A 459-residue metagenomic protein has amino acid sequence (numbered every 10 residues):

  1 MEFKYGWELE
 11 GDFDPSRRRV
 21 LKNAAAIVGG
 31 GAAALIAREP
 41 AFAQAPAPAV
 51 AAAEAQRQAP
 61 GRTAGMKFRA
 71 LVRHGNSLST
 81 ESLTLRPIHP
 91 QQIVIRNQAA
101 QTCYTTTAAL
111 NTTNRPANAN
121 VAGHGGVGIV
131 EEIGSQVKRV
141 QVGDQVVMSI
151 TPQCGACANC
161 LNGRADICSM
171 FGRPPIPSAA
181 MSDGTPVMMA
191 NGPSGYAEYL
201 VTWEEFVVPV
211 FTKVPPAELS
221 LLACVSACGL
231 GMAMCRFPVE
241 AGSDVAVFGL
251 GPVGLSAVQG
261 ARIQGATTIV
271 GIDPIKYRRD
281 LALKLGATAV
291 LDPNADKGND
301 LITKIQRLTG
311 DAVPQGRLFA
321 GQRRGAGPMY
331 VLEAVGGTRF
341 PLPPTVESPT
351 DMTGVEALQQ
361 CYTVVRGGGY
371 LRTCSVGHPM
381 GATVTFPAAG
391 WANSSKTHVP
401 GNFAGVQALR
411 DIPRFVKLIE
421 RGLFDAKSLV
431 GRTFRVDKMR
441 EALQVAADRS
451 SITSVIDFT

Functional and structural regions predicted by a protein language model:
M1-S16, F42: N-terminal secretory signal peptides
F3-K4, D311, G325, H378-G431 (+1 more regions): C-terminal substrate-binding/catalytic core of Rossmann-like NAD(P)-dependent dehydrogenases/reductases
D14, L35-T80, R96: C-terminal segment of N-terminal export signals and the immediately downstream linker at the start of the mature
L21, F206, F211-D300: Mid-domain Rossmann-like dinucleotide-binding core that forms the NAD(H)/NADP(H) cofactor-binding site
N23, A33-I36, Q44, A59 (+8 more regions): C-terminal capping/lid region of NAD(P)-dependent oxidoreductase domains
A59, R69-P87, T102-E132, V147-T151 (+2 more regions): N-terminal glycine-rich cofactor-binding segment
A64, R86-Q101, L110-L161, D166 (+2 more regions): Glycine-rich beta-strand-centered segment in the early N-terminal region that forms part of a ligand/cofactor-binding
F237-A241, L285-S395: Glycine-rich cofactor phosphate-binding loops and adjacent beta1-alpha1 units of small-molecule cofactor enzyme domains
